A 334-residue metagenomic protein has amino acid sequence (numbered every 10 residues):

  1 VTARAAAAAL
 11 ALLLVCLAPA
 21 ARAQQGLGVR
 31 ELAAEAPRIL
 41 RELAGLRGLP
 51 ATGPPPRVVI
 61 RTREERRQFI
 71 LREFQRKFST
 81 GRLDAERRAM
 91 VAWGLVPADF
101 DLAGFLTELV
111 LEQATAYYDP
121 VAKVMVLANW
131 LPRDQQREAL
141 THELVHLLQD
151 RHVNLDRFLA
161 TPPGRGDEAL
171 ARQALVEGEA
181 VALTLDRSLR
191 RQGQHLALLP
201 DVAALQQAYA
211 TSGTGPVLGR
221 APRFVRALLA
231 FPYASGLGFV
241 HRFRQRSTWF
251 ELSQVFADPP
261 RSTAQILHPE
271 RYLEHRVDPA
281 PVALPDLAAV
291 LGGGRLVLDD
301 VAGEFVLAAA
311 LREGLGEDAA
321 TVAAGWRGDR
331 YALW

Functional and structural regions predicted by a protein language model:
A7-L17: Bacterial N-terminal signal peptides
A20-Q25: Boundary at the C-terminal end of the N-terminal hydrophobic targeting segment
A34-M125, N129-D134: Auxiliary, metal-adjacent structural segments of Zn-dependent hydrolase domains
I39, D150-D156, A160-A210: Post-HExxH zinc-binding segment in Zn-dependent metallohydrolases
G53-E73, P163-D167, A197-Q207, D258-R261: Acidic helix-start/capping segments at beta-turn-to-alpha-helix junctions
M125-T141, E168-R172: Short pre-active-site segment immediately N-terminal to the catalytic Zn-binding motif
A139, E143-L147, R151: Catalytic glutamate of the conserved HExxH
G213-W334: Pan-zinc metallopeptidase signature
